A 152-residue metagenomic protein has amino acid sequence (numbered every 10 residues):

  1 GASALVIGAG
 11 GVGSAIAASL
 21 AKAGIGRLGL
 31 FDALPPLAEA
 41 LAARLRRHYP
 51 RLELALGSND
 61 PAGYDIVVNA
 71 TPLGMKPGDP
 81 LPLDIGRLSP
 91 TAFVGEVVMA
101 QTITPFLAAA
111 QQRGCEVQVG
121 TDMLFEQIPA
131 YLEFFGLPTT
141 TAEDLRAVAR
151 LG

Functional and structural regions predicted by a protein language model:
G1-A21: Glycine-rich adenosine-cofactor-binding loop
V6-I7, L30, E96: Hydrophobic Val/Ile/Leu positions in short beta-strands of Rossmann-like dinucleotide-binding domains
K22-R27, R113-E116: Conserved S-adenosyl-L-methionine
I25-H48: NAD(P)-binding Rossmann-fold cofactor-contacting core
Y49-Y64: Short acidic low-complexity segments
T71-G74, V98-M99: Short glycine-/small-residue-rich Rossmann-like dinucleotide-binding loops
M75-V94, A109: Rossmann-fold NAD(P) dinucleotide-binding segment
A92-D144: Rossmann-fold NAD(P)-binding glycine/threonine-rich loop
